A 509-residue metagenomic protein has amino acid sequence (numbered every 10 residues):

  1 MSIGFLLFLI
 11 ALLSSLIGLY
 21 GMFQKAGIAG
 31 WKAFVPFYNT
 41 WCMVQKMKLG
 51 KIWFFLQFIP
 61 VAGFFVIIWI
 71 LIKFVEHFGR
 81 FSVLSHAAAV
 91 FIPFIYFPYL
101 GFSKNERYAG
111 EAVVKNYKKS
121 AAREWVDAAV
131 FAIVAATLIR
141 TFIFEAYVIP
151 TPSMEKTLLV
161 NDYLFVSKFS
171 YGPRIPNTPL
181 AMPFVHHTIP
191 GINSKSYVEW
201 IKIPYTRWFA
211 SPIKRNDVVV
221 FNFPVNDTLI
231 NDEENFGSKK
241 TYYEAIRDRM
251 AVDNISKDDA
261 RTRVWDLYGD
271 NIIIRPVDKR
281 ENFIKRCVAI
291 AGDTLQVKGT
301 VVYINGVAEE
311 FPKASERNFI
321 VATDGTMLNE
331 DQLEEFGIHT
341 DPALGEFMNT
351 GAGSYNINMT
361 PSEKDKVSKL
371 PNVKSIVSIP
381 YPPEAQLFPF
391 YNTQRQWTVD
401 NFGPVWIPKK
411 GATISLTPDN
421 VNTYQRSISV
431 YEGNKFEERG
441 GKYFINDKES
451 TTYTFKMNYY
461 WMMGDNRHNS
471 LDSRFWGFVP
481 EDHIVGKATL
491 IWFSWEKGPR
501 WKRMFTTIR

Functional and structural regions predicted by a protein language model:
M1-L7: Feature marks short, highly hydrophobic, charge-poor N-terminal signal-anchor/signal peptide-like helices that anchor
I3, I28-W31, L49-I52, F81 (+3 more regions): Membrane-interfacial loop-to-transmembrane-helix junctions in polytopic alpha-helical membrane proteins
L7-F8, I143: A generic structural signal for short
L9-G110: Membrane-cytosol interface at the C-terminal ends of transmembrane alpha helices in small multi-pass membrane proteins
V114-R509: Extended hydrophobic leader/signal-anchor segments used for secretion and membrane insertion
